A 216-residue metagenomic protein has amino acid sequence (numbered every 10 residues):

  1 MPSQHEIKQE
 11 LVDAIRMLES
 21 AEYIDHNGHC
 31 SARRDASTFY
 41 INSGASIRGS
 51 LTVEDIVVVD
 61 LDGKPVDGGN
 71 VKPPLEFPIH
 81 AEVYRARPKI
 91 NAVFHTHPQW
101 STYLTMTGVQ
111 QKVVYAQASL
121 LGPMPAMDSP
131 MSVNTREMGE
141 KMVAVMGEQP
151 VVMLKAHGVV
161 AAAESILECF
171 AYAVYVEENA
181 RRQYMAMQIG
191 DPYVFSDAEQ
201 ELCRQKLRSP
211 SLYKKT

Functional and structural regions predicted by a protein language model:
M1-T216: Glycine-rich flexible loops
